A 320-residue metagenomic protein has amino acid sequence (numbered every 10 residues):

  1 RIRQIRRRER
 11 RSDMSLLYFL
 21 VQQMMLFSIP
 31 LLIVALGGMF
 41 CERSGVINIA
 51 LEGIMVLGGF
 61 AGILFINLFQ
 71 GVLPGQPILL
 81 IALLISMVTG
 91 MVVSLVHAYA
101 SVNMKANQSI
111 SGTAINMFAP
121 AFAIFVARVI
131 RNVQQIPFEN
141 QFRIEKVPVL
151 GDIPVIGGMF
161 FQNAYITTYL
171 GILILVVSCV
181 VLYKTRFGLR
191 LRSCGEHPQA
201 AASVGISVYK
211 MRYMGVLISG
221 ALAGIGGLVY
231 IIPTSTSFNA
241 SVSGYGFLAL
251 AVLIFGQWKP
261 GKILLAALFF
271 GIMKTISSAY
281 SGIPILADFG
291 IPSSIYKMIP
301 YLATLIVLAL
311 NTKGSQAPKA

Functional and structural regions predicted by a protein language model:
R1-V34, I47, A61, G71-I81: Membrane-interfacial amphipathic/re-entrant helices at transmembrane-helix boundaries
R10, E196-K210, Y280-A320: Cytosolic-side transmembrane-helix boundaries in multi-pass membrane proteins
S28-G37, G53-L57, V92-L95, G195 (+4 more regions): Hydrophobic alpha-helical segments embedded in the membrane of multi-pass proteins
E42-A61, V102-I115, R190, S235-F247 (+1 more regions): Short, non-helical or kinked segments that cap or interrupt transmembrane helices
P74-P120, F269, K274: Alpha-helical transmembrane segments within multi-pass membrane transporters and channels
A119-K184, I285-S293, S315: Transmembrane helix-bundle core of multi-pass membrane transporters and related energy-transducing complexes
F160-S237, G261, L265: Helix-loop-helix "hairpin" substructures at the membrane interface of multi-pass membrane proteins
P233, S237-Y301: Transmembrane alpha-helical segments in multi-pass inner-membrane proteins
